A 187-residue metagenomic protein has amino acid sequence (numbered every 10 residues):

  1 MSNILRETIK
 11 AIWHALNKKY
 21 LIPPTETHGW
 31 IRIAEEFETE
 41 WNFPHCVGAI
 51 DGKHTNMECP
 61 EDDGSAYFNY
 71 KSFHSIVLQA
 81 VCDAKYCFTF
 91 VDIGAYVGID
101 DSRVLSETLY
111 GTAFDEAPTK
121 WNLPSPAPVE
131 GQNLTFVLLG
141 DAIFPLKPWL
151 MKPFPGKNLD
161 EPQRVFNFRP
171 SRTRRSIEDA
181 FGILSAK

Functional and structural regions predicted by a protein language model:
M1-K187: Short, well-ordered secondary-structure "scaffold" segments embedded in the functional core of diverse domains
